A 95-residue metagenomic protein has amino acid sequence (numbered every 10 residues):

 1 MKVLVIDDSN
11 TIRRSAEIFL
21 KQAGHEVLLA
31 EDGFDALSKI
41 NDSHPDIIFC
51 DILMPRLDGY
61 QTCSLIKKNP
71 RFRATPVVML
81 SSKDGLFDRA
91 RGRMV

Functional and structural regions predicted by a protein language model:
D8, C50-D51: Active-site T/S-Asp motif of two-component receiver
R14-Q22: Charged docking surfaces used in two-component/phosphorelay signaling
G24-E31, K39: Short hydrophobic/Thr-rich beta-strand motif most characteristic of the beta2 strand and flanking loop of CheY-like
A30-F34, R89: Conserved Asp/Asn-Gly motif in the active-site loop of CheY-like receiver
S43-F49: Active-site beta3 strand of CheY-like receiver
M54: Receiver (REC) domain active-site loop signature in two-component systems and cognate sites in sensor histidine kinases
